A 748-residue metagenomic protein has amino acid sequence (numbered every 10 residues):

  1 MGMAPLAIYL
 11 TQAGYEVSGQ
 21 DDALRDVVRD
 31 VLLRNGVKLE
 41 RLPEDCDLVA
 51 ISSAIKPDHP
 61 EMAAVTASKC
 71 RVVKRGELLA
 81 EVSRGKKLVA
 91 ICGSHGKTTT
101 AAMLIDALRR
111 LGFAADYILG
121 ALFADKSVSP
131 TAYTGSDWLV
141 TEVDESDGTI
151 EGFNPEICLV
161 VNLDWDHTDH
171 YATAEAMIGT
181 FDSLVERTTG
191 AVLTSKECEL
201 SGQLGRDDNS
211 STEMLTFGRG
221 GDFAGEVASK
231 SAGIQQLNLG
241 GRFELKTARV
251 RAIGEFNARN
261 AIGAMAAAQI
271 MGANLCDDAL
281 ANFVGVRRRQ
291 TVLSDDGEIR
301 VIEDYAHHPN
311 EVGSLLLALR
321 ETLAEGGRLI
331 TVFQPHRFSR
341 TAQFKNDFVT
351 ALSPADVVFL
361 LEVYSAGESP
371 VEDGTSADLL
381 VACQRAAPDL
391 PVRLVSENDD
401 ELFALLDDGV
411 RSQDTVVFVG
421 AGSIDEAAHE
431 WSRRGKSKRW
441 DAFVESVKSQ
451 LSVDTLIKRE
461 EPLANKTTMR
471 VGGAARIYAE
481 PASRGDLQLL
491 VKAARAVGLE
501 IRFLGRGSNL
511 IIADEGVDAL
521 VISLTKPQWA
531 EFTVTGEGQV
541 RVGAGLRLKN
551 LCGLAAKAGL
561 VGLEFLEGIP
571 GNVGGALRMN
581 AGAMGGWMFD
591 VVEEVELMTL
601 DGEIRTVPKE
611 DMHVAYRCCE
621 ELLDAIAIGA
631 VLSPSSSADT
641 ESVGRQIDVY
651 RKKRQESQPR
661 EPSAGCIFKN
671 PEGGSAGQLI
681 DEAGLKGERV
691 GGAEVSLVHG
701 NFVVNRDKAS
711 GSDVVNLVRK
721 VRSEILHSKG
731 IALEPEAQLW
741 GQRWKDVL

Functional and structural regions predicted by a protein language model:
M1-L78, I253: N-terminal leader/targeting and accessory segments in enzymes
Y9, A13, I157, S231 (+1 more regions): Nucleotide phosphate-binding/pyrophosphate-handling subdomain across enzymes that bind or process nucleotide phosphates
Y9-Q12, S53-T212, I262, A266-M271: Phosphate-binding loop of NTP-binding sites
V89-G93, K549-E593, T599, S663: A gly/ser-rich beta-alpha-beta helix-loop segment of oxidoreductase catalytic cores
S211, V349-S412: C-terminal helical cap/extension that packs against the catalytic core of soluble nucleotide-cofactor enzymes
F443-V573: Anion-binding (especially nucleotide phosphate/pyrophosphate-binding) glycine-rich loop and adjoining beta-alpha core
R459, R506, L510, M598-L748: Phosphate/pyrophosphate- and phosphate-bearing ligand-binding catalytic cores of soluble enzymes
G472, A479-R484, I511-A530, R578-P608 (+1 more regions): Structural signature of FAD isoalloxazine-binding scaffolds in flavoprotein oxidoreductases
